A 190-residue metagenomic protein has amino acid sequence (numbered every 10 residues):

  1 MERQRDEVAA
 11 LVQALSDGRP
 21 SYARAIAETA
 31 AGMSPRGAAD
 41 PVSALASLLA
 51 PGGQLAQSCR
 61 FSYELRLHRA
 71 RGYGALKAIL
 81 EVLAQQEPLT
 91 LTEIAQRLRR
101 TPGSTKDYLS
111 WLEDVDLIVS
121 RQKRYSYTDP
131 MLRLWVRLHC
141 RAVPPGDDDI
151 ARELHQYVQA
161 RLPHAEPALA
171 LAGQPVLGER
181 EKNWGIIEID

Functional and structural regions predicted by a protein language model:
M1-S58: Amphipathic alpha-helical "lid/sensor" segments that cap RecA-like P-loop NTPase cores
L55-D190: C-terminal leucine-rich, beta-strand-based interaction scaffolds used for sensing/assembly
